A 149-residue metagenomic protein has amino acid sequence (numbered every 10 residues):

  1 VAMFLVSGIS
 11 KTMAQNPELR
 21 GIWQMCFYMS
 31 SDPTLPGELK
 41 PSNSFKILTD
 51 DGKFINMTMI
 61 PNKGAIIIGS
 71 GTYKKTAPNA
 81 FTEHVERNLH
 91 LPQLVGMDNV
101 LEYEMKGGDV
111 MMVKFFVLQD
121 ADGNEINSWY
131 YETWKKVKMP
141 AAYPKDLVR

Functional and structural regions predicted by a protein language model:
V1-S7: Bacterial N-terminal signal peptides
S10-I68, T82-R149: Lipid interaction determinants
T76-F81: Short, conserved beta-turn/loop elements at beta-strand boundaries and strand-helix junctions
